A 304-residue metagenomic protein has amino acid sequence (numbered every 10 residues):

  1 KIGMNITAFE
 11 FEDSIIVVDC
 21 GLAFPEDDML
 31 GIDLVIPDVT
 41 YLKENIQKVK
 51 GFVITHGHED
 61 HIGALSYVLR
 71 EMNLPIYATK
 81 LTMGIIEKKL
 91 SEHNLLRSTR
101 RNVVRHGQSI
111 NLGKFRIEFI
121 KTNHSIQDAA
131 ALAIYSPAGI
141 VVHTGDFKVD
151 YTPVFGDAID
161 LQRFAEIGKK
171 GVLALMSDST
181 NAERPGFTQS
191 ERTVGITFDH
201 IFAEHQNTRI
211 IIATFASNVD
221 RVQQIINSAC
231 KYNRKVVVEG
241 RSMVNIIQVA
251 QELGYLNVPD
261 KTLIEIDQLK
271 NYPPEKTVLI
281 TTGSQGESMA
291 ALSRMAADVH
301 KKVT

Functional and structural regions predicted by a protein language model:
K1-V53, H58-Y272, G286-K302: His/Asp/Glu-rich metal-coordinating catalytic cores of metallo-dependent phosphodiesterases/hydrolases acting on
K276-Q285: Conserved two-lobed SF2 helicase motor
